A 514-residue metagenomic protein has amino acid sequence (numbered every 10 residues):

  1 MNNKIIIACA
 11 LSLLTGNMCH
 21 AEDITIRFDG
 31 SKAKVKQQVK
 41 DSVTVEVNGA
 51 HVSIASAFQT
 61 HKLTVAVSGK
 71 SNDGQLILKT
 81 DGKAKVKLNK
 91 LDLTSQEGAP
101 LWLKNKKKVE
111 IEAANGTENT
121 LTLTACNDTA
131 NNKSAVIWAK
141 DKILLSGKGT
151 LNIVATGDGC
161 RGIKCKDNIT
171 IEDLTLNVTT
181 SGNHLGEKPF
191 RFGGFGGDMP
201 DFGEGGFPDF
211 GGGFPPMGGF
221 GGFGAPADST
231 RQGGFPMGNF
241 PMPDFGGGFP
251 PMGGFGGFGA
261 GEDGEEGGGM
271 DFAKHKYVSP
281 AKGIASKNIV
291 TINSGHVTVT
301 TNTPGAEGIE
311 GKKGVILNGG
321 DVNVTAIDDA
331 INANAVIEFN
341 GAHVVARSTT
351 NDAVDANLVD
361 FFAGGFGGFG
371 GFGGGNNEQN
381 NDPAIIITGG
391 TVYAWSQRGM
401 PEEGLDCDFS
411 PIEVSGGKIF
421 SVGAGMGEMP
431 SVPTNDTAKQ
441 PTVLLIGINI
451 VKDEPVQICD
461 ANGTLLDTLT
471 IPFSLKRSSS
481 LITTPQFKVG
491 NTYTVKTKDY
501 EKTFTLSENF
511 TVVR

Functional and structural regions predicted by a protein language model:
M1-I7: Bacterial N-terminal signal peptides that target proteins for export
A8-G16: Bacterial N-terminal signal peptides
H20-R514: A composition-driven surface/loop motif
